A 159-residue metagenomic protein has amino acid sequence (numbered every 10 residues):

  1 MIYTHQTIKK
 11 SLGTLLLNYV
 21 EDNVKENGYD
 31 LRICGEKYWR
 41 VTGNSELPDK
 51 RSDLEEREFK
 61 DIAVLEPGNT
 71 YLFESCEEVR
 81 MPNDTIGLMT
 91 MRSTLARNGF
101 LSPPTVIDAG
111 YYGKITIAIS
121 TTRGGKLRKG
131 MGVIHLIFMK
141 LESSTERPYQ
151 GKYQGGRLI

Functional and structural regions predicted by a protein language model:
M1-I159: DUTPase catalytic domain/fold
